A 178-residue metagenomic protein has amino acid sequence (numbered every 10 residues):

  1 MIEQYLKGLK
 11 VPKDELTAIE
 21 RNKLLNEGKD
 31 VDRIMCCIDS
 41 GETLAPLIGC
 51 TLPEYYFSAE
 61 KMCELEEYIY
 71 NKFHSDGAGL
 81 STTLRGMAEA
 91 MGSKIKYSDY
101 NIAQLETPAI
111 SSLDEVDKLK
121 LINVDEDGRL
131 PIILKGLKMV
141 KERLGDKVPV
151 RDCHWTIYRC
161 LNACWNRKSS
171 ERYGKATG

Functional and structural regions predicted by a protein language model:
M1-K10, G92-G178: Active-site-proximal, glycine-rich beta->alpha crossover segments in alpha/beta enzymes that shape flexible
M1-Y100, K135: N-terminal basic, low-complexity leaders that serve as flexible interaction/assembly modules and, when applicable, as
